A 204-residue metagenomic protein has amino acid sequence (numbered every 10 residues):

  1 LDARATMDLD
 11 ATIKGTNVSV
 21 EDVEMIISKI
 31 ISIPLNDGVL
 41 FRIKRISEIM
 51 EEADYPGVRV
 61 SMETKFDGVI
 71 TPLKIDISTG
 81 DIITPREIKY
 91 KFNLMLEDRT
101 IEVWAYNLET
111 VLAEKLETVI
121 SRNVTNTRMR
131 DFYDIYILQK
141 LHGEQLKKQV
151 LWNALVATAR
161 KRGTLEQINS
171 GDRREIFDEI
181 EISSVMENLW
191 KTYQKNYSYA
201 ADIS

Functional and structural regions predicted by a protein language model:
D2-A3, K14-S204: Structured mid-to-C-terminal alpha-helical surface segments
